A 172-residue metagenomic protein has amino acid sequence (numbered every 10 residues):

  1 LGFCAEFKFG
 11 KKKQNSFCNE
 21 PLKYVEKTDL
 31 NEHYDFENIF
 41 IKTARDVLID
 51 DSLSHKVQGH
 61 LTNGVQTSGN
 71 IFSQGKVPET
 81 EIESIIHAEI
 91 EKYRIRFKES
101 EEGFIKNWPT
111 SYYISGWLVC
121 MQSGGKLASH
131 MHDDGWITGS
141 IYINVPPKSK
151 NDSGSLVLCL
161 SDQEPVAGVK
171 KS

Functional and structural regions predicted by a protein language model:
L1-G10: Alpha-helical protein-protein interaction scaffolds
F7, T43, V47, P146: Phosphate/oxyanion-binding loops and surfaces in catalytic or ligand/nucleic-acid-binding neighborhoods
F9, G64-V65, D152-L156: Glycine-centered flexibility motif
K12-I105: Non-heme Fe(II)/2-oxoglutarate
E79-H87, E91-S172: Catalytic core of non-heme Fe(II) oxygenases with the double-stranded beta-helix
